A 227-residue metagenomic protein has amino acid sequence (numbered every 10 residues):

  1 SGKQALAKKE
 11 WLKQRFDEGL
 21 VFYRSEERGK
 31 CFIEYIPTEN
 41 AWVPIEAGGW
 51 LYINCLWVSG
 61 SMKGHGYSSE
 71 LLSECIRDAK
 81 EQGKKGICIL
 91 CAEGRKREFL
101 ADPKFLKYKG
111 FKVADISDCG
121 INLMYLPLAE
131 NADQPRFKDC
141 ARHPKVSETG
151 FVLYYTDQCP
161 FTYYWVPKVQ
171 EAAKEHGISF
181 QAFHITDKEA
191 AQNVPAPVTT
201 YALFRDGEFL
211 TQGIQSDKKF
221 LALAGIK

Functional and structural regions predicted by a protein language model:
S1-E26, N40-W42, E189-A191: Active-site rim helix/loop that mediates acceptor-substrate recognition in acyltransferases
R24, R28-E39, Y52, W57: Conserved beta-strand in the GNAT
P44-G60: Conserved acetyl-CoA binding element of GNAT-fold acetyltransferases
V58, G64-K80: Conserved acetyl-CoA-binding loop-helix of GNAT-fold acetyltransferases
A79-E98: Conserved GNAT acetyl-CoA-binding A-motif
L90, K107-M124, L210: Conserved catalytic-core motifs of GNAT/GCN5-like acyltransferases
C140-E175: Local sequence-structure signature of Cys/Sec-based thiol-disulfide redox active-site neighborhoods
D206-K227: Non-catalytic, surface beta->alpha helical segment in thiol-disulfide oxidoreductase systems
